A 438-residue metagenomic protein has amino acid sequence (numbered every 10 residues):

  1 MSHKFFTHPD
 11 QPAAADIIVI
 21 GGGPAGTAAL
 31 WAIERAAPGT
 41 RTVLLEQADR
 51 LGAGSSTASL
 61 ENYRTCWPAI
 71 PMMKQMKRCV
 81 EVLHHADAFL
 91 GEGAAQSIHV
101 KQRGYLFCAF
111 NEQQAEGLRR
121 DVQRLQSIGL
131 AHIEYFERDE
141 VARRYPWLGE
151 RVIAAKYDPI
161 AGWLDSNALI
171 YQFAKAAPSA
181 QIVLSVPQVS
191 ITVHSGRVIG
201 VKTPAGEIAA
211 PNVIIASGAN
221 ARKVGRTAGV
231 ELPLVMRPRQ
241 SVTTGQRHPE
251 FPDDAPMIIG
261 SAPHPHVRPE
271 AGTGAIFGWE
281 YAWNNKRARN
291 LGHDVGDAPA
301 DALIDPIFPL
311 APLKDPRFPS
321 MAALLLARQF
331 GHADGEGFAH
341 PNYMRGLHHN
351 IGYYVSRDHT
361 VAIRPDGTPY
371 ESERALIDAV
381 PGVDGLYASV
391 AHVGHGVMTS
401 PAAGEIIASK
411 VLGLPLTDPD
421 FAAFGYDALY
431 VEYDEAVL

Functional and structural regions predicted by a protein language model:
M1-I17, R35-T40: Extreme N-terminal leader/targeting segments of oxidoreductases
P12, Q96-A109, H132-R138, A142-A176 (+3 more regions): Helix-loop-beta segment of a Rossmann-like dinucleotide-binding subdomain
A28, R64, G93, I191-R197 (+2 more regions): Flavin-dependent oxidoreductases
E34-S56: Glycine-rich FAD pyrophosphate-binding loop
L60-R144, H264-H266, K286, P306 (+1 more regions): Dinucleotide-binding Rossmann-like beta1-alpha1 core, especially the glycine-rich loop that anchors the ADP
I70, K74-K77, F107-G117, K156-K175 (+2 more regions): Short beta-strand to alpha-helix junction loop
E134-R143, L303-D305, P312-M398, E405-L412 (+1 more regions): Flavin (FAD/FMN) cofactor-binding core of flavoprotein oxidoreductases
Y157-P211: Helical element adjacent to the flavin cofactor pocket in flavoenzyme catalytic cores
